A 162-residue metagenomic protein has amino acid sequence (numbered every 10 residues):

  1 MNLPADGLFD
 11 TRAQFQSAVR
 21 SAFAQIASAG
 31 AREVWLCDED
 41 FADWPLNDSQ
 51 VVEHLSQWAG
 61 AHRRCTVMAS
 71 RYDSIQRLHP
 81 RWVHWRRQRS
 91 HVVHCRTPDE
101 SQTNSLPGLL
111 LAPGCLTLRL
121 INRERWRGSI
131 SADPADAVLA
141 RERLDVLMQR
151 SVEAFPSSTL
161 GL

Functional and structural regions predicted by a protein language model:
M1-V67: PLD-like (HKD) phosphodiesterase/transphosphatidyltransferase domain
S21-F23, H54, P80-H84, S158: Intrinsically disordered, low-complexity boundary segments flanking structured domains
M68-P113: HKD-type phospholipase D/PLD-like phosphodiesterase module
W85-Q88, V92, T117-L120, L147-R150: Mid-sequence acidic-hydrophobic segments that form the walls of catalytic/ligand-binding cavities or oligomerization
H94-R141: HKD (HxKxxxxD) catalytic microenvironment of the phospholipase D
R141-L162: Charged phosphate-binding loop/patch that engages nucleotide di/tri-phosphates or the phosphate backbone of nucleic
